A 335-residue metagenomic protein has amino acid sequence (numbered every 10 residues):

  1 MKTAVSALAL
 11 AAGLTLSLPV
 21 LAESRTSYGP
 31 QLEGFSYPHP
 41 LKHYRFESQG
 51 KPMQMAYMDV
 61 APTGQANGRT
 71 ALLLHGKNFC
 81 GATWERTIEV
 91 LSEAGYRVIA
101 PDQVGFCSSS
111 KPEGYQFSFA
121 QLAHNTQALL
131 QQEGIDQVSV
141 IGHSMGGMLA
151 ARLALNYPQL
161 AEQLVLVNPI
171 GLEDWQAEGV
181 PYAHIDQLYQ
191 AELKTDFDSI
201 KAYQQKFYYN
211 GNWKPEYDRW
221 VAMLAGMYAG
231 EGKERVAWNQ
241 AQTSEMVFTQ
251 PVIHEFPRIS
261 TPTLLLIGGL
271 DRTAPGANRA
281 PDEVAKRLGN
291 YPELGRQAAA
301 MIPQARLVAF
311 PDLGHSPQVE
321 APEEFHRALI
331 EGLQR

Functional and structural regions predicted by a protein language model:
S17-P19: N-terminal signal peptide c-region/cleavage motif recognized by signal peptidases
L21-F46, M55: An N-terminal hydrophobic leader/cap segment in hydrolases
R45-K51, M58-G64, E93, Q103-I141 (+1 more regions): Active-site loop/oxyanion-hole signature of alpha/beta-hydrolase fold enzymes
Q49, M53, M58-S108, V319 (+1 more regions): Conserved HGGG/HGGXW glycine-rich cap/lid loop of the alpha/beta-hydrolase fold
A151, L155, L164-T195: Flexible "cap/lid" loop of the alpha/beta hydrolase fold
T195-F256: Conserved alpha/beta-hydrolase catalytic His-Asp/Glu region
A229-G295, A300: Conserved serine/cysteine hydrolase catalytic core
P292-R335: Catalytic active-site module of serine/aspartate enzymes centered on a nucleophile-bearing elbow/loop
